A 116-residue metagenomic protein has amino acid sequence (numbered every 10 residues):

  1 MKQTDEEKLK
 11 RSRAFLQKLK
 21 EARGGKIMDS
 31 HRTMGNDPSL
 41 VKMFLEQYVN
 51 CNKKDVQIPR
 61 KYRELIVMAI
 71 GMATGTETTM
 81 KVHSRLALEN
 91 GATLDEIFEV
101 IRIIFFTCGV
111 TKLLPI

Functional and structural regions predicted by a protein language model:
M1, D95-F105, I116: Hydrophobic transmembrane alpha-helix bundles
M1-K61, P115-I116: Acidic, glycine/proline-rich low-complexity segments that act as flexible tails and inter-domain linkers
R11, D29, M80, I101-F105: Low-complexity, flexible helical/coil segments
P38, N52, V56, A73-E77 (+2 more regions): Residues at alpha-helix boundaries and short interhelical turns
F44-Y48, L65-M72, V100-T107: Short alpha-helical scaffolding segments that buttress acidic/His motifs in well-ordered protein cores
R60-K61, D95, C108: Aromatic- and histidine-enriched alpha-helix N-cap/loop-to-helix transition segments that scaffold the rims
L65-F98: Mid-chain, well-packed structural core segment of small domains
G75-R85, F105-I116: Short amphipathic alpha-helical segments at helix boundaries and their inter-helical linkers
